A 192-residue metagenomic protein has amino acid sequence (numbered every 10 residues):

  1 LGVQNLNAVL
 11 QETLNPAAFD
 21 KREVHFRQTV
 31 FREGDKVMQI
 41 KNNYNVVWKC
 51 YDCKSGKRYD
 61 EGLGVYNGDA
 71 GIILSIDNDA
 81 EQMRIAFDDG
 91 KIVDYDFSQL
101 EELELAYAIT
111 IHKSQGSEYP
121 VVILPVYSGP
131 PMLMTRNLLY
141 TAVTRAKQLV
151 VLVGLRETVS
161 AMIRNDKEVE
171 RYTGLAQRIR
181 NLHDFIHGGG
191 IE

Functional and structural regions predicted by a protein language model:
L1-V65: Conserved helicase/translocase motor-coupling segment
D60-G62, N67-E192: C-terminal accessory regions
